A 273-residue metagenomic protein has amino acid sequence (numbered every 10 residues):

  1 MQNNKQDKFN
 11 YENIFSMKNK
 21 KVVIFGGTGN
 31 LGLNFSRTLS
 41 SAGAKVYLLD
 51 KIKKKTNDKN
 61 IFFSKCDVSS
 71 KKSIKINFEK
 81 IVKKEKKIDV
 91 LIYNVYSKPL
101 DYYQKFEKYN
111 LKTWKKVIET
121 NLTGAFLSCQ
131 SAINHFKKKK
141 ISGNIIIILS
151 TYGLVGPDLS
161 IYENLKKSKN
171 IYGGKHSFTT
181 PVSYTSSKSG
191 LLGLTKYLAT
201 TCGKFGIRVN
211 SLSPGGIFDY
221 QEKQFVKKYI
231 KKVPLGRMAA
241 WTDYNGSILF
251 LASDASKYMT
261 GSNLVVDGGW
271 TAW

Functional and structural regions predicted by a protein language model:
Q2-N13, L249, T260-W273: Short C-terminal tail/terminal secondary-structure segment of NAD(P)H-dependent dehydrogenase/reductase domains
I14-Y47, L198: Canonical Rossmann dinucleotide-binding motif of NAD(H)/NADP(H)-dependent dehydrogenases/reductases, specifically
N94-Y102, G269: Conserved NAD(P)H cofactor-binding loop of Rossmann-fold oxidoreductase domains
K98, K137, I146-G190, T195-K204: Catalytic loop of short-chain dehydrogenase/reductase
Y102-F106, N110-K115, L159, Y229: Substrate-binding pocket helix/loop in short-chain dehydrogenase/reductase
E107-F126, I146, Y184, L191 (+1 more regions): Catalytic Tyr-X3-Lys loop
G203-R208, M259-G261: Short, small/polar-rich loop/turn modules that mediate ligand/substrate recognition or access, typified
V233-Y244, A255: A conserved structural motif in NAD(P)-dependent oxidoreductases
